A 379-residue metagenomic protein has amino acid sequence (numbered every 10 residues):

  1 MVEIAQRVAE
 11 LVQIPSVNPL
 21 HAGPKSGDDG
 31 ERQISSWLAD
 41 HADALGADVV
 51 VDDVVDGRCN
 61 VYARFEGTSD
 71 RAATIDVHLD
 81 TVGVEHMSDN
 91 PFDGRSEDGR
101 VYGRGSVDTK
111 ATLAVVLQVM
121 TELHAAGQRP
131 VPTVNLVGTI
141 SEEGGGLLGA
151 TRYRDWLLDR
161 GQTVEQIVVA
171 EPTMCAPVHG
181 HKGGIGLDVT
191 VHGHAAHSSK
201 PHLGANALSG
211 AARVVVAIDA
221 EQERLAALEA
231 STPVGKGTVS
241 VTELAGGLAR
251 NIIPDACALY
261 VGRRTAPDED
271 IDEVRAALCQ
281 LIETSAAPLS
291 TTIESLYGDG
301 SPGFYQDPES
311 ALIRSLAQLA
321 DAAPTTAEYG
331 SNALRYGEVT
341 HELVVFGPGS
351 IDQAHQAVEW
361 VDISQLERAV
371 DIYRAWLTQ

Functional and structural regions predicted by a protein language model:
M1-T74, H78-V84, A256-Y260, A277 (+2 more regions): N-terminal helical capping/dimerization or prosegment-like subdomains of hydrolases acting on amide or phosphate bonds
D53-V55, P172, H179, G186-Q379: Metal-dependent amide/peptide-bond hydrolase catalytic core, centered on the "pita-bread" metallohydrolase fold
T68, D159-T163, V339-T340: Glycine-rich phosphate-binding loop signature in dinucleotide/nucleotide-binding domains
A72-N135, A357: Active-site metal-coordination/substrate-binding segment of hydrolases, especially metallo-dependent peptidases
A72-T74, V101, T163-V169, G186-D188 (+1 more regions): Short glycine-aspartate micro-motif
D76-H78, V137-T139, V168-E171, T190-H192 (+1 more regions): Short beta-strand segments
H78-V82, E142, D299, S350-I351: Short glycine-rich anion-binding loops that position phosphate/pyrophosphate groups of nucleotides and phosphorylated
T109-G186: Acidic/histidine-rich catalytic neighborhood of metal-dependent amide-processing enzymes
